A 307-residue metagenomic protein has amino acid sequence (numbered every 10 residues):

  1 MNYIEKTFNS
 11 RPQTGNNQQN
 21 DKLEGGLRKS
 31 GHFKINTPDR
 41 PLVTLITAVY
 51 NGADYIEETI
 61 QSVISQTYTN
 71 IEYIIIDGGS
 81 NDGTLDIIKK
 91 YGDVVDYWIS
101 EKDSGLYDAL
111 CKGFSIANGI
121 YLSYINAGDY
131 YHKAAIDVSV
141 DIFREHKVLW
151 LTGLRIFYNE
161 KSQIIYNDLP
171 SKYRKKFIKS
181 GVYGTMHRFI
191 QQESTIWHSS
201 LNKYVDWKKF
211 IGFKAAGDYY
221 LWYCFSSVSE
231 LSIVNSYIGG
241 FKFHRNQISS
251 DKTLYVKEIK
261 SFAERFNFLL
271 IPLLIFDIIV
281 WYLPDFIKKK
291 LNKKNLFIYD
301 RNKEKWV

Functional and structural regions predicted by a protein language model:
M1-I64: N-proximal low-complexity "stem/linker" segments adjacent to membrane-targeting elements
D54-E57, D82-K90, Y130, A134: Acidic helix N-cap motif at the loop->helix transition within catalytic regions of sugar-transfer enzymes
T69, D77-D86, N126: A conserved acidic beta->alpha catalytic loop
G78, S104, G128-Y130, R155: Acidic metal-phosphate-binding loop of nucleotide-sugar-dependent transferases
E101-A117: Glycine-rich, basic loop-to-helix element that forms the pyrophosphate-binding segment of sugar-nucleotide handling
L122: Short aromatic/hydrophobic "clamp" motif used to bind/position activated sugar donors
A134-N167: Conserved donor NDP-sugar-binding/catalytic core segment of glycosyltransferases
N167, S171-I259: Conserved nucleotide-sugar donor-binding catalytic segment
